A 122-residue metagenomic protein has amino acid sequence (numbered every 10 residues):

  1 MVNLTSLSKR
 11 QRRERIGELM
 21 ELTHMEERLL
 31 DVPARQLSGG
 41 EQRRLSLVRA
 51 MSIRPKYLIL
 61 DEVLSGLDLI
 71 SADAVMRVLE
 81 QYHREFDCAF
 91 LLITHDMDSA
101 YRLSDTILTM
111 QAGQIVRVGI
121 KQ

Functional and structural regions predicted by a protein language model:
Q11-R28: Conserved ABC ATPase "signature" region
P33-L37, E41: Conserved ABC ATPase signature
L47: Hydrophobic anchor residue at the start of the ABC signature
R54: Conserved catalytic motifs of ABC-family nucleotide-binding domains
L58-D61: Catalytic Walker B motif of ABC-type/P-loop ATPase nucleotide-binding domains
D73-E85: Helical segment within the ABC ATPase nucleotide-binding domain
T94-H95: H-loop/switch region of ABC-family ATPase nucleotide-binding domains
